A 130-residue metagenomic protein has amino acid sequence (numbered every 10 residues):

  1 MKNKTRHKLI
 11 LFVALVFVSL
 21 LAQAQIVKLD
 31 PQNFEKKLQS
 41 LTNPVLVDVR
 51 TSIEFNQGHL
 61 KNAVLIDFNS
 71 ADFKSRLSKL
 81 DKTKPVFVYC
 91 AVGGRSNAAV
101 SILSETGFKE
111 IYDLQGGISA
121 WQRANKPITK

Functional and structural regions predicted by a protein language model:
K2-F12, L20-P44, S52-P85, G94-K130: Rhodanese-like catalytic fold shared by cysteine-dependent sulfurtransferases and DSP/PTP-type phosphatases
Y89: Short, surface-exposed ligand- or partner-binding patches at beta-edge/loop junctions that are enriched in aromatics
